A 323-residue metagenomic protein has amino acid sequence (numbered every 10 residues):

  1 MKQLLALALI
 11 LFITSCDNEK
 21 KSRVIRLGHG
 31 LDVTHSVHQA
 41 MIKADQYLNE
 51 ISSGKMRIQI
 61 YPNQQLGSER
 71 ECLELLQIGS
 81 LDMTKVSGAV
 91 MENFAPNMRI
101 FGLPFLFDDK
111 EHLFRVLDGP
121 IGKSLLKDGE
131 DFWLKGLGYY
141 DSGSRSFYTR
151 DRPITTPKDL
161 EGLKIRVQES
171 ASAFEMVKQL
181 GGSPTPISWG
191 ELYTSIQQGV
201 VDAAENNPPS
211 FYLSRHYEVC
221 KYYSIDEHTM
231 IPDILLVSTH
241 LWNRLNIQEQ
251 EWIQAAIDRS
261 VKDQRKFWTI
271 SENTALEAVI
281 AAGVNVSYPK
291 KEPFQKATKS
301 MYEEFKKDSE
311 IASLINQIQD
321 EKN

Functional and structural regions predicted by a protein language model:
M1-V24: Short, low-complexity disordered leader/linker segments with a strong preference for bacterial N-terminal type II
C16-H112, I121, G129-N323: N-terminal secretory/targeting leader peptides
